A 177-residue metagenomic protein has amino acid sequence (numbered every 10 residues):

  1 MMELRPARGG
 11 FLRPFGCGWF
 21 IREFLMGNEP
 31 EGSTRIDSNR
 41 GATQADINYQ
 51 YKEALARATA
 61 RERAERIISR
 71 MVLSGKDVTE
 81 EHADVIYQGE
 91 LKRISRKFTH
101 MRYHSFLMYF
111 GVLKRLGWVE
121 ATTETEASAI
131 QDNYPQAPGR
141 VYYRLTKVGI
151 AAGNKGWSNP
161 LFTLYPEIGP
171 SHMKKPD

Functional and structural regions predicted by a protein language model:
M1-E80: Short alpha-helical segments that sit at the start of domains
R13, C17, F98, R102 (+1 more regions): Residue-level marker of regulatory loop/turn positions in helix-turn-helix DNA-binding domains and in histidine
R22-E23, N39-R40, Q44, Y103-F106 (+1 more regions): Internal, well-ordered interaction modules that form the hydrophobic cores of assembly/scaffold domains in eukaryotic
R57, R144-D177: Amphipathic alpha-helical dimerization/coiled-coil segments that flank or bridge DNA-binding/regulatory modules
K76-H104: Intrinsically disordered, low-complexity acidic Ser/Thr-rich regulatory segments
K97-T123: Short amphipathic alpha-helical interaction segments
E124-N154: Short, cationic-aromatic polyanion-contact patches
